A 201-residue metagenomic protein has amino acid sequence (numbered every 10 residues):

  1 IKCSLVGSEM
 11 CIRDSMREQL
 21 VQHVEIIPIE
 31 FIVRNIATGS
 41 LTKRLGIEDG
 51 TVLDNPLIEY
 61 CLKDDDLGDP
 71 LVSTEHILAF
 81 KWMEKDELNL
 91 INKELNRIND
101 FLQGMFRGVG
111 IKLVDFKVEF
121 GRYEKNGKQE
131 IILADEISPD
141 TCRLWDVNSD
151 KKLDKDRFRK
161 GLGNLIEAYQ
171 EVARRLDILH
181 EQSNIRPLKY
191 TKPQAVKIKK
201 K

Functional and structural regions predicted by a protein language model:
I1-I12: Single conserved hydrophobic/aromatic residue that forms the stacking wall/gate of nucleotide- or nucleobase-binding
R13-V21: Short acidic (Asp/Glu) patches
L20-V24, K125-N126: Acidic pyrophosphate-coordinating catalytic loop
E25-T74: Short, His- and charge-rich active-site/binding loops that engage polyanionic ligands
V33, L113-D135: Conserved metal-phosphate-binding beta-hairpin within the catalytic cores of diverse ATP-dependent phosphoryl-transfer
V72-M83: A short small-residue
M83-V114: A long amphipathic alpha-helix within ATP-dependent nucleotide-binding catalytic cores
D135-K201: C-terminal helix-cap and adjacent tail motif
